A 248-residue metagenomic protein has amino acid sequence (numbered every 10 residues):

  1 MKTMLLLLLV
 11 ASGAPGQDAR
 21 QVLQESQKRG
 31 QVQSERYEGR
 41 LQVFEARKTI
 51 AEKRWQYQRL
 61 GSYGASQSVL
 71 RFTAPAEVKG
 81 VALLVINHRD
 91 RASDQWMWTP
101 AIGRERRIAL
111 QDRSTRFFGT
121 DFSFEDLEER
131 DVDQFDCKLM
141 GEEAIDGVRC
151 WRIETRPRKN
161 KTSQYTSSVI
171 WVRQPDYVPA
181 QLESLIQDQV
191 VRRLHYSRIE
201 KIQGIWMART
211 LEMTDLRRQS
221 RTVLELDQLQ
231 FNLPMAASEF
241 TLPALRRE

Functional and structural regions predicted by a protein language model:
T3-S12: Sec-dependent N-terminal signal peptides
L5, Q17-D18: A contiguous, well-ordered beta/alpha segment that forms the leading edge of an enzyme domain
G16, Q24, T73, L84-I86 (+4 more regions): Gly/Pro-enriched, hydrophobic low-complexity segments that function as extracytoplasmic propeptides/linkers
D18-A101, K138: N-terminal mature ectodomain segment of secretory-pathway/periplasmic proteins
Q42-F44, M140-E143, L185, I199: Short, solvent-exposed loop/turn elements at beta->coil junctions and helix N-caps that rim active or binding pockets
L60-S66, G141-R149, I202-Q203: Short, ordered beta-strand-loop transition motifs
E129-D136, E142: Surface-exposed beta-loop interaction hotspot
R247-E248: Short, solvent-exposed mixed-charge patches
